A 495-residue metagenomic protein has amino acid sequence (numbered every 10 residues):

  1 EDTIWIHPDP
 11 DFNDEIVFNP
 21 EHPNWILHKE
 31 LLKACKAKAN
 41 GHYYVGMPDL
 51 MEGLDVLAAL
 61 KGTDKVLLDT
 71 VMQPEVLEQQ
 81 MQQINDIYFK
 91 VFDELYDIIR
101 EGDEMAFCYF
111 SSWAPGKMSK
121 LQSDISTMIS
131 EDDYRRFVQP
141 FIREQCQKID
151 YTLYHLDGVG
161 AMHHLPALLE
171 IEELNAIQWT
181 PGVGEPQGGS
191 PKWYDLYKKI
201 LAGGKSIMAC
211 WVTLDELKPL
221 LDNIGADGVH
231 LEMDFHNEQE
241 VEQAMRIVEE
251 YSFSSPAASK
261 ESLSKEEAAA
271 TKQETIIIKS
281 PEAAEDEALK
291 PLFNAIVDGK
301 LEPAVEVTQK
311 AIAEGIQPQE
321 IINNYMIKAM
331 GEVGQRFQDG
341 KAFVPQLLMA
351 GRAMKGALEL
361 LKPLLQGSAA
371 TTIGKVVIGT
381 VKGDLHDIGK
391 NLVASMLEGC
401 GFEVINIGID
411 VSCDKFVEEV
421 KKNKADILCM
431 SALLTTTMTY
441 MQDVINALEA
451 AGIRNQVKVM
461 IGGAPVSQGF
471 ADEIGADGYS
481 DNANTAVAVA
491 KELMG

Functional and structural regions predicted by a protein language model:
E1, F18-S262: Active-site loop segments of alpha/beta catalytic cores
E1-F12: A contiguous, low-structure linker/loop signature
Q147-Y154, G203-S206, K375-V376, A450-I461: Short beta-strand/loop segments at the ligand-binding rim of alpha/beta enzyme cores
D234, Y251-S254, S259-E267, G463-G495: Peripheral docking tails and interdomain loops at the edges of cofactor- or intermediate-handling domains
S264-S368: Long amphipathic alpha-helical segments
L365-K382: Glycine/charge-rich, flexible interdomain linkers and switch-proximal surface loops that mediate coupling
V393-C400, I405-A476, T485, V489-K491: Cofactor-cradling patches in redox/metallo enzymes
